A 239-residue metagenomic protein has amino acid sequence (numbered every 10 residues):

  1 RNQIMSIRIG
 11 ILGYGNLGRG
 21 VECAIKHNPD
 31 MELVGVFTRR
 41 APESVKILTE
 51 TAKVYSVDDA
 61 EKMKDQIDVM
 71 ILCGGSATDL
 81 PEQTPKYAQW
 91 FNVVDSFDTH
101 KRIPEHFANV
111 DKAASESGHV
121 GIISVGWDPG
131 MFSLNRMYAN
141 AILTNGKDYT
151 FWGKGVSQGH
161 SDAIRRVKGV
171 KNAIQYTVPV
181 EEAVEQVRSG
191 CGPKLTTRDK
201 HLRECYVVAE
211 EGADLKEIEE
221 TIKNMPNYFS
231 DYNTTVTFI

Functional and structural regions predicted by a protein language model:
M5-I9: Extreme N-terminal starter segment of soluble prokaryotic enzymes
L12, G20, Y138-I239: Active-site-lining helix/loop region of Rossmann-like oxidoreductase modules
L17: Hydrophobic/small residue at the entry helix of a nucleotide-binding pocket
H27-L48: NAD(P)-binding Rossmann-fold cofactor-contacting core
K53-D59: Short acidic-hydrophobic, aromatic-tinged amphipathic segments that line or gate anion-handling sites
A60-V69, A77-S96: Rossmann-fold NAD(P) dinucleotide-binding segment
F97-G121: Rossmann-fold NAD(P)-binding glycine/threonine-rich loop
